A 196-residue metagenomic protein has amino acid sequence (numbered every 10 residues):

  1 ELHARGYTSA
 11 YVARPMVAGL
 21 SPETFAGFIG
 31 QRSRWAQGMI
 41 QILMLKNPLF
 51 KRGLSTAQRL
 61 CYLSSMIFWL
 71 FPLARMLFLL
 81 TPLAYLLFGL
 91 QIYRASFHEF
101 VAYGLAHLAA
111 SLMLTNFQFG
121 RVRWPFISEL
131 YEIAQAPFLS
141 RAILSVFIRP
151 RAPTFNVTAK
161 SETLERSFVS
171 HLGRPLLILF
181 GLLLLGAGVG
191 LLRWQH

Functional and structural regions predicted by a protein language model:
E1-S140: Non-transmembrane catalytic domains and loops of membrane-associated enzymes and transporters that build or traffic
K51-A74, P150, N156-G186: Loop-to-transmembrane boundary segments
I92, Q118-F119, V146-R149, R193-W194: Perimembrane helix-loop junctions in membrane proteins
S140-T154: Membrane-water interface of transmembrane alpha-helices
G188-H196: Extracellular/periplasmic helix-loop-helix junctions in multi-pass membrane proteins
